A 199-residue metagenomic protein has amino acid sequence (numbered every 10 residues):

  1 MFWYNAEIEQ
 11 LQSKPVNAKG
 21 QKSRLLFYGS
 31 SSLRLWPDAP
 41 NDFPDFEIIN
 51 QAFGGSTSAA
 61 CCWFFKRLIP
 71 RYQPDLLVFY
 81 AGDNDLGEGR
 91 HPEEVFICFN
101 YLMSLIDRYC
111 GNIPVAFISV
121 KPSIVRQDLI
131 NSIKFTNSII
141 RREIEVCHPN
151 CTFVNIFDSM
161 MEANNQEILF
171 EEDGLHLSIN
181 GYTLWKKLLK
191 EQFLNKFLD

Functional and structural regions predicted by a protein language model:
F2-Y101, I124-K134: Conserved SGNH/GDSL esterase-like catalytic core that processes O-acyl groups on lipids and polysaccharides
N17-A18, A39-N41, D107, E167 (+1 more regions): Short secondary-structure boundary/capping segments
G20, R71-Q73, Y109-C110, C147 (+1 more regions): Glycine-rich phosphate-binding loop signature in dinucleotide/nucleotide-binding domains
D38, P44, Q51, F96 (+3 more regions): Localized chelating/binding microdomains that coordinate divalent metal ions or stabilize phosphate-bearing
Y80, I118-S119: Alpha/beta-hydrolase-fold catalytic nucleophile elbow
F96-I118, F135, I140-C151: Charged, glycine-enriched surface loops/patches that mediate electrostatic binding to polyanionic ligands
V125-D199: Catalytic His-Asp segment of secreted/periplasmic serine-dependent ester chemistry enzymes
